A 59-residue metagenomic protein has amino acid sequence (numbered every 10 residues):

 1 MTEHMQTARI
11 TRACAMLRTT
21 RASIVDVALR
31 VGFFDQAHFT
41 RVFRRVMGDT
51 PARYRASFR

Functional and structural regions predicted by a protein language model:
M1-F34, A56-R59: Terminal helix-turn-helix DNA-binding modules in bacterial transcription factors
H38-F39, F43: Short hydrophobic/aromatic patch on the recognition helix
